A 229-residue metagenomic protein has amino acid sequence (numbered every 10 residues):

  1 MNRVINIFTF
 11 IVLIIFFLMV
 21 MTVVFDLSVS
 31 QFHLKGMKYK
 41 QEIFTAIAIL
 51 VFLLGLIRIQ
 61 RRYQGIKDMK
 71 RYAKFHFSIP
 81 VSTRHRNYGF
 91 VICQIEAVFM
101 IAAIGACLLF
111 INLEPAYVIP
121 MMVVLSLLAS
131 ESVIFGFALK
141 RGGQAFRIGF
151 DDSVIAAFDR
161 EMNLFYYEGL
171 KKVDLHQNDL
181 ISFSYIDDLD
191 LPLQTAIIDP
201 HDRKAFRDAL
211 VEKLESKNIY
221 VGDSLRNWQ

Functional and structural regions predicted by a protein language model:
M1-F16, S28-I101: N-terminal membrane-targeting/pre-transmembrane regions
V20-T22, V91-V124, I181, Y185: Alpha-helical transmembrane segments and their membrane-interface junctions in multi-pass membrane proteins
M21-L27, L56-Y63, L108-I111, G136-L139: Transmembrane helix-loop junctions and nearby membrane-interface residues
A48-G55, V118-F137: Alpha-helical membrane-embedded segments
S82-R84, N178, I186-D188, P200-R203: Generic structural motif
G89-E96, F158-T195: Acidic, Ser/Thr-rich low-complexity segments on the non-lumenal side of membrane proteins
L128-Y166: Conserved beta-hairpin
L191-Q229: A membrane-cytosol interface segment of integral membrane proteins
